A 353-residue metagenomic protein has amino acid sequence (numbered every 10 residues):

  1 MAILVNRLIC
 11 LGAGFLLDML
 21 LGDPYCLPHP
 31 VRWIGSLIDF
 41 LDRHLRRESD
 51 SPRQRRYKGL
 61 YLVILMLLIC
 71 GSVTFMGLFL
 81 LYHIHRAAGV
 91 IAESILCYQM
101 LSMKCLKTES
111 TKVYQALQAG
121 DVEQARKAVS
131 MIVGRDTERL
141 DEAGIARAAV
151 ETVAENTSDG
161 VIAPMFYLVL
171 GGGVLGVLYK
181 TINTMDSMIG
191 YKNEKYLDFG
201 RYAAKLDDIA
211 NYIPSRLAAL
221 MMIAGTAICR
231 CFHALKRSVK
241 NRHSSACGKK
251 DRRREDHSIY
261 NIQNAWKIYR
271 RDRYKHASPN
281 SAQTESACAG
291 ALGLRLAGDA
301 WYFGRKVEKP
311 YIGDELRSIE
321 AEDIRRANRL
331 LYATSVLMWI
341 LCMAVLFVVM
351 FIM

Functional and structural regions predicted by a protein language model:
M1-L178, I182, G190-M353: Hydrophobic alpha-helical transmembrane segments
S187: Glycine-rich phosphate/dinucleotide-binding loop and adjoining beta-alpha-beta core of small-molecule
